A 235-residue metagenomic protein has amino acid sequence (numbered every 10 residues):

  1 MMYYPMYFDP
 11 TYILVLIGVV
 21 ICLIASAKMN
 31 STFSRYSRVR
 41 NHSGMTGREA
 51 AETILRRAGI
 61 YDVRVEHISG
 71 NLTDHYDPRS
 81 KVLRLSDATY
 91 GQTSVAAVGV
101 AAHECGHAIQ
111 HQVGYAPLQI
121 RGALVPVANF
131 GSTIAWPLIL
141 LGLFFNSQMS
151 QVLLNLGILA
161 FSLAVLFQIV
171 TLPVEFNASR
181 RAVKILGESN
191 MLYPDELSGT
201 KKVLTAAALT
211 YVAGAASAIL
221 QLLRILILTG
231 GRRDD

Functional and structural regions predicted by a protein language model:
M2-D9, S26-G131, L166-D235: Polar-ligand-bearing catalytic/cofactor-coordination segments of membrane-embedded or membrane-tethered inner-membrane
Y7-V15, M149-L159: Hydrophobic alpha-helical transmembrane segments
Y12-K28: N-terminal, Lys/Arg- and Ser/Thr-rich interaction peptides
I21-I24, G142, A160-T171: Alpha-helical transmembrane segments of multi-pass membrane proteins
V125-S150: Post-HExxH zinc-binding segment in Zn-dependent metallohydrolases
I134-P137, G157-I158, S162: Hydrophobic alpha-helical segments embedded in the membrane of multi-pass proteins
